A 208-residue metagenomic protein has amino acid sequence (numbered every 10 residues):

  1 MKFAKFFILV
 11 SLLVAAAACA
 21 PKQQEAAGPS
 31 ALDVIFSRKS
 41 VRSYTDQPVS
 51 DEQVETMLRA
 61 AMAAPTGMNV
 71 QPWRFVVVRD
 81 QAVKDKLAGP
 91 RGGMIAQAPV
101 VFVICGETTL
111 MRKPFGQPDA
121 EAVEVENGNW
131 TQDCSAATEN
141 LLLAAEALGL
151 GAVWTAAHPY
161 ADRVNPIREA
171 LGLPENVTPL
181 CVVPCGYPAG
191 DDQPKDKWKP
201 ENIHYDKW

Functional and structural regions predicted by a protein language model:
M1-I8: Bacterial N-terminal signal peptides that target proteins for export
F6, A17-W208: Acidic, surface-exposed loops and disordered segments
S11-V14: Repetitive helical segments and hydrophobic/amphipathic motifs
